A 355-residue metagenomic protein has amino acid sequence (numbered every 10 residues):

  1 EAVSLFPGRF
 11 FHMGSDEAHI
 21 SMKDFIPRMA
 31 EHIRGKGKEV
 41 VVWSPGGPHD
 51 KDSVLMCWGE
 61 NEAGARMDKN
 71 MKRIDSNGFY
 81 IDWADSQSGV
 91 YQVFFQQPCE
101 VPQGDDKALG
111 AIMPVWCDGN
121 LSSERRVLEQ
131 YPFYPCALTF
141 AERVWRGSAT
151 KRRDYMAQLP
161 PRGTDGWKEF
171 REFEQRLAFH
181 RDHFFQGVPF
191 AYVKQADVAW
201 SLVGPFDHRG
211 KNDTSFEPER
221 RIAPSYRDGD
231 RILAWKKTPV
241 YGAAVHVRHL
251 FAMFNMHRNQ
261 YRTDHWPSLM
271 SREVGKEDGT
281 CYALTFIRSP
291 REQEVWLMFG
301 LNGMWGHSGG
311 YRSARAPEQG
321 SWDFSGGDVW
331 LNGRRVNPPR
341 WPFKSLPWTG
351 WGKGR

Functional and structural regions predicted by a protein language model:
E1-V54, W58-M67: Active-site neighborhood of glycoside hydrolase catalytic domains
A18-M22, G47-K51, E62-G64, Y80-A84 (+2 more regions): Flexible loop/turn segments at secondary-structure boundaries
G59-Q195: Flexible, acidic glycine-rich loops studded with aromatic residues
V115, P239, F251-N255, S289 (+1 more regions): Short beta-strand segments enriched in hydrophobic/aromatic residues within well-folded beta-rich domains
Q175-S271, W341, S345-T349: Accessory carbohydrate-binding/adhesion or oligomerization-edge regions at the termini of glycan-active proteins
S271-S289, L346: Short beta-strands within extracellular/lumenal beta-sheet-rich domains
F286-G333, R355: Aromatic-lined ligand-binding clefts that engage carbohydrates, nucleic acids, or primary amines
V336-N337: Short hydrophobic beta-strand segments in globular cytosolic domains
